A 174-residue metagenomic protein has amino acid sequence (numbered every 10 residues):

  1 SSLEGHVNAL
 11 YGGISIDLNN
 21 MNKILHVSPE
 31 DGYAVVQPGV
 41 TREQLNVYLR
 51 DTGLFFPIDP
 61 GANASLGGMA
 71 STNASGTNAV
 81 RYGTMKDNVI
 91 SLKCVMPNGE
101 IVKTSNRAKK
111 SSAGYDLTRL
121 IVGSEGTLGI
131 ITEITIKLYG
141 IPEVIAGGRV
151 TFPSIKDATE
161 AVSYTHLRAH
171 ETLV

Functional and structural regions predicted by a protein language model:
S1-M21, P38: Glycine-rich N-terminal segment of FAD-binding domains in flavoprotein oxidoreductases, spanning the beta-loop-helix
L18-P60, G67, A74-S105, L138-P153: N-terminal glycine-rich flavin-associated loop
I90-C94, R119, G123, T132-L138: Short beta-strand elements
K110-S112: Flexible, small-/acidic-enriched active-site or ligand-binding loops
D157-E160: Short, conserved charged micro-motifs
V162-Y164: Short amphipathic alpha-helices in soluble, non-transmembrane regions that often serve as interface/regulatory elements
H166-V174: Single conserved hydrophobic/aromatic residue that forms the stacking wall/gate of nucleotide- or nucleobase-binding
